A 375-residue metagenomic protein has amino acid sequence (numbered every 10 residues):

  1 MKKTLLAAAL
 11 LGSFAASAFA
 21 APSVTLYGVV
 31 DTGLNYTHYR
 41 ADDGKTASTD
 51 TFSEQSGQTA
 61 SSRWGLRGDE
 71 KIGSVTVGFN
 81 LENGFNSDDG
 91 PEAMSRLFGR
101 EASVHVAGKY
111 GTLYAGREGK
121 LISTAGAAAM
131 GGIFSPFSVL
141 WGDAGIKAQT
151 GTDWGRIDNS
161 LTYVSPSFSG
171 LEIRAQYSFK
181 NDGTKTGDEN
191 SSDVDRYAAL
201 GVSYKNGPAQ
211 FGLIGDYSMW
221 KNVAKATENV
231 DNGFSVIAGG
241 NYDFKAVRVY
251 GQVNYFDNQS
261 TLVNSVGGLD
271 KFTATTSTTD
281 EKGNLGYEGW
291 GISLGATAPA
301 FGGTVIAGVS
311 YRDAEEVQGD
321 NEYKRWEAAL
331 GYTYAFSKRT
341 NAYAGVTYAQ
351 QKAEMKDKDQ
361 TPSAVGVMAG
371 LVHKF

Functional and structural regions predicted by a protein language model:
M1-S23: Gram-negative bacterial Sec-dependent N-terminal signal peptides
T4, S48-S62, L97-R100, G155-N159 (+6 more regions): Residues that define the transmembrane beta-barrel architecture of outer-membrane proteins
G12, G68-E70, V106-G108, S165-P166 (+7 more regions): Residue-level signature of outer-membrane beta-barrel architecture
A21-Y36, T51-D182, V194, S203-Q210: Outer membrane beta-barrel
V30-Y36, F79-N83, R117, A175-Y177 (+6 more regions): Transmembrane beta-barrel strands of outer-membrane/channel proteins
S74-V77, Y110-Y114, G170-I173, P208-L213 (+3 more regions): Repeated loop/turn-to-beta-strand initiation elements of outer-membrane beta-barrel proteins
D193, A199-A329: Detector for outer-membrane/organellar transmembrane beta-barrel domains, recognizing the amphipathic beta-strand
P362-F375: Outer-membrane beta-barrel "beta-signal"
